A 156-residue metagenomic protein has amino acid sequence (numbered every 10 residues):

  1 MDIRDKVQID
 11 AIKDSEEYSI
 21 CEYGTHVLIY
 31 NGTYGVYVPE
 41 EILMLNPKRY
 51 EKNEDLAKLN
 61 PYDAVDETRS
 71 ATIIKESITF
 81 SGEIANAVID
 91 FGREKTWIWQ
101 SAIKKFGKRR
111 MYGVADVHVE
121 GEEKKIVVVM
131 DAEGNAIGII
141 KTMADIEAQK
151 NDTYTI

Functional and structural regions predicted by a protein language model:
M1-G24, L28-T33, Y37: Intrinsically disordered, low-complexity linker/loop segments enriched in Gly/Pro and charged/polar residues
N31-Y34, E41, R49-I156: C-terminal functional regions that serve as terminal interaction/effector modules
